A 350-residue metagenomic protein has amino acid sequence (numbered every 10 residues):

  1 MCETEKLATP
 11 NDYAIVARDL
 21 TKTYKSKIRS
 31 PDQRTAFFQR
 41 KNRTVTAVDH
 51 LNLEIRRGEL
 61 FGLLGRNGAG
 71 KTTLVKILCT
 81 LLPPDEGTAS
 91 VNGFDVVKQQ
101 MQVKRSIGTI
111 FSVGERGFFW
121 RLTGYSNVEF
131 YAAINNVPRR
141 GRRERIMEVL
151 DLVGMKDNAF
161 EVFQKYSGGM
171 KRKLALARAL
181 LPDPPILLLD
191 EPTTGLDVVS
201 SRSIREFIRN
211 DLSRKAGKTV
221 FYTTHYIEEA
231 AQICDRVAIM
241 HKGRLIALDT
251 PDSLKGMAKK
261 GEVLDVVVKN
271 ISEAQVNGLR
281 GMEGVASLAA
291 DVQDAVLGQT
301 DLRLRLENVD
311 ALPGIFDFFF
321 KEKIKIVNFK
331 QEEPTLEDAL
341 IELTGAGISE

Functional and structural regions predicted by a protein language model:
P31-A36, E129, A133, R140-N158: Conserved ABC ATPase "signature" region
R121-T123: Ser/Thr at beta->alpha junctions that act as helix N-caps
L176: Hydrophobic anchor residue at the start of the ABC signature
D183: Conserved catalytic motifs of ABC-family nucleotide-binding domains
L187-D190: Catalytic Walker B motif of ABC-type/P-loop ATPase nucleotide-binding domains
E206-R305: ABC transporter nucleotide-binding domain
